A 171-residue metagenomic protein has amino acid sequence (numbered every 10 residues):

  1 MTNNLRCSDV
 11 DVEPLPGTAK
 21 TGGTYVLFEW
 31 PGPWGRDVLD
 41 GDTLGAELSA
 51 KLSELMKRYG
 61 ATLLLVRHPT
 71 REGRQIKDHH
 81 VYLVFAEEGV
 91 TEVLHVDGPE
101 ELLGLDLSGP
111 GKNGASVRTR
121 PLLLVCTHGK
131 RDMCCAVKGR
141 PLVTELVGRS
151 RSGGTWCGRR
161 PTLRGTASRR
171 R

Functional and structural regions predicted by a protein language model:
M1-R171: Histidine/cysteine-enriched polar flanking segments
